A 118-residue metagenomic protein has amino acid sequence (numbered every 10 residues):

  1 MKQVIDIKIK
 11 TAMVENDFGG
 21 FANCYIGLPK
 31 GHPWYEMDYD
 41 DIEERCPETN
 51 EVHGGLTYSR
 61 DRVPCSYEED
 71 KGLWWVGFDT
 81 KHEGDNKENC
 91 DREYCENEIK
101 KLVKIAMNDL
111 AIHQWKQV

Functional and structural regions predicted by a protein language model:
M1-V118: Acidic interaction surfaces
